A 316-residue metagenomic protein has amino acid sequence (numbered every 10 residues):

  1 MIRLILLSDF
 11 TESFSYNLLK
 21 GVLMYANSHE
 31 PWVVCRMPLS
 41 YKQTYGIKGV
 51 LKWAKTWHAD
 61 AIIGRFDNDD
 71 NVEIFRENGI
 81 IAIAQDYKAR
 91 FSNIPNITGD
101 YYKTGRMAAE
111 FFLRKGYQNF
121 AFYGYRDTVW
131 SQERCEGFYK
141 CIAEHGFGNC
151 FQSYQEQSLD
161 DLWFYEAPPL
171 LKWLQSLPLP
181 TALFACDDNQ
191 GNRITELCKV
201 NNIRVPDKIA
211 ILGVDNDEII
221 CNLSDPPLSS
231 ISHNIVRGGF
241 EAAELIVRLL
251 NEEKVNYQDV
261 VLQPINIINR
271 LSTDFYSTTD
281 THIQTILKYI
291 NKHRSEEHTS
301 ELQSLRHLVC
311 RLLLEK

Functional and structural regions predicted by a protein language model:
M1-A61, D70-E296: Bacterial carbohydrate/catabolite-sensing allosteric modules
R65, A185-C186, E301-L302: Short, well-ordered coil/turn residues at beta-beta hairpins and beta-strand->alpha-helix junctions within
E297-K316: Single conserved hydrophobic/aromatic residue that forms the stacking wall/gate of nucleotide- or nucleobase-binding
